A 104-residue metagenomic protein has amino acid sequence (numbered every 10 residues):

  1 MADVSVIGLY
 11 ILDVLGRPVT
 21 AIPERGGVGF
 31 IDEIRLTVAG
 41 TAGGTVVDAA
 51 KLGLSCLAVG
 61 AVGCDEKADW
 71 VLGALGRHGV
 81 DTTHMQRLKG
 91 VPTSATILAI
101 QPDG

Functional and structural regions predicted by a protein language model:
M1-A61, E66-W70, G76: Glycine-rich phosphate/adenosyl-contacting loop at the front of the ribokinase-like
A2, T93-A95: Change "...and in nucleic-acid phosphodiester-cleaving endonucleases..." to "...and in nucleic-acid processing enzymes
G53, G79, Q101: Conserved functional loop/turn residues at catalytic and ligand-binding sites
D69-L72, A95-I97: Short secondary-structure transition/capping segments
A74-V91: A glycine-rich helix N-cap at a beta->alpha junction
H84-L88, L98-G104: Conserved phosphate-binding/catalytic loop of the ribokinase/pfkB sugar-kinase fold
